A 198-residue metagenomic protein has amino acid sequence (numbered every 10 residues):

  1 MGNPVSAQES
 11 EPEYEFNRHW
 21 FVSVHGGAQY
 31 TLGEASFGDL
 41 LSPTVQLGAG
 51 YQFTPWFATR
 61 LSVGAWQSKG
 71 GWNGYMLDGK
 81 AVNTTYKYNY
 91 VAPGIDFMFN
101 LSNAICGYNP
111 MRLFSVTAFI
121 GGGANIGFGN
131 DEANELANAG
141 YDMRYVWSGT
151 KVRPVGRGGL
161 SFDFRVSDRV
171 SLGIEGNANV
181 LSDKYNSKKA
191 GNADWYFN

Functional and structural regions predicted by a protein language model:
P4-G50, G129: Short glycine/proline- and aromatic-enriched beta-strand/turn motifs that initiate or cap beta-hairpins
S6-H19, W56, N103-V116, V166-R169: Short loop/turn motifs that connect adjacent beta-strands in outer-membrane beta-barrel proteins
E11, G33-G38, T84, G107-N109 (+2 more regions): Outer-membrane beta-barrel domain signature
R18, D39-V45, K87-P93, F114 (+2 more regions): Residues that define the transmembrane beta-barrel architecture of outer-membrane proteins
V24-A28, L47-Y51, I95-L101, I120-A124 (+3 more regions): Residues on the lipid-exposed face of transmembrane beta-strands in outer-membrane beta-barrel proteins
Q29-L32, L77-A81, A139-V146: Extracytoplasmic loops and strand-loop junctions of Gram-negative outer membrane beta-barrel proteins
F57-A139: Gram-negative (and chloroplast) outer-membrane scaffold detector with strong preference for beta-barrel transmembrane
T59-R60, W72-M76, A81, Y88-Y90 (+1 more regions): Predominantly the C-terminal beta-signal and adjacent terminal strand-loop region of outer-membrane beta-barrel
